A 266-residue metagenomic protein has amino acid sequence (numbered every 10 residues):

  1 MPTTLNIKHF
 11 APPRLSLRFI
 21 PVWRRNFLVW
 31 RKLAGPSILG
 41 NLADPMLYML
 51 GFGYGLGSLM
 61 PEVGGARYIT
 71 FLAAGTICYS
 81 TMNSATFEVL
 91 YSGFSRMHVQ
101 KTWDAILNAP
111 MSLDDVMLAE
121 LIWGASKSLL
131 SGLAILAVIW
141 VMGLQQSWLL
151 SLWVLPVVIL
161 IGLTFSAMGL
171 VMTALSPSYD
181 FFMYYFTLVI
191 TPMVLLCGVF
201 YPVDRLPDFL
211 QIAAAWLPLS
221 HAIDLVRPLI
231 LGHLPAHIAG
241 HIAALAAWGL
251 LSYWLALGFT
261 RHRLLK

Functional and structural regions predicted by a protein language model:
M1-K266: Hydrophobic transmembrane alpha-helices and immediately adjacent juxtamembrane helices of multi-pass inner-membrane
